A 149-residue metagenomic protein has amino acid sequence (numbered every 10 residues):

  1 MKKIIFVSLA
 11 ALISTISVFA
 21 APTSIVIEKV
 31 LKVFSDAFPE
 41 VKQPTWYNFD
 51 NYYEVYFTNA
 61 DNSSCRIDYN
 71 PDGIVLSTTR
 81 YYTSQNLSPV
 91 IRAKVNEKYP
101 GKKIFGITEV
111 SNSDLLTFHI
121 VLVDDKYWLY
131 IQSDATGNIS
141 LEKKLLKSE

Functional and structural regions predicted by a protein language model:
M1-I25, F34: Bacterial Sec-dependent N-terminal signal peptides
A21-E149: Interaction-mediating elements
